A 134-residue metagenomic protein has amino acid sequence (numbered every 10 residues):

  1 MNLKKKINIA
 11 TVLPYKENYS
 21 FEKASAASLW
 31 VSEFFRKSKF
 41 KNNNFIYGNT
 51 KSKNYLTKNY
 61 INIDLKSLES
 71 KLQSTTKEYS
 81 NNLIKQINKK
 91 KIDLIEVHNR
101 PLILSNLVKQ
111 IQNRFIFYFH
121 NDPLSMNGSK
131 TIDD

Functional and structural regions predicted by a protein language model:
L3-A24: Nucleotide-activated donor-dependent transferases that construct or modify glycoconjugates
Y15-F21, E33-S74: N-terminal strand-loop element at the rim of the active site of nucleotide-sugar-dependent glycosyltransferases
S25-L29: Glycine-centered tight-turn and secondary-structure capping sites
E33-F34, I84-K85, D122-D134: Membrane-proximal helix-turn-helix segments that form the acceptor-binding/catalytic region of lipid-linked
E69-L94, L104: An amphipathic, basic-hydrophobic alpha-helix
V97-L102, F119: Short His-centered aromatic/hydrophobic patch
L102-N106, S125-N127: Short, well-ordered alpha-helical microsegments
I111-F115: A short helix->loop->beta-strand "cap" motif at the edges of active sites that frequently abuts
